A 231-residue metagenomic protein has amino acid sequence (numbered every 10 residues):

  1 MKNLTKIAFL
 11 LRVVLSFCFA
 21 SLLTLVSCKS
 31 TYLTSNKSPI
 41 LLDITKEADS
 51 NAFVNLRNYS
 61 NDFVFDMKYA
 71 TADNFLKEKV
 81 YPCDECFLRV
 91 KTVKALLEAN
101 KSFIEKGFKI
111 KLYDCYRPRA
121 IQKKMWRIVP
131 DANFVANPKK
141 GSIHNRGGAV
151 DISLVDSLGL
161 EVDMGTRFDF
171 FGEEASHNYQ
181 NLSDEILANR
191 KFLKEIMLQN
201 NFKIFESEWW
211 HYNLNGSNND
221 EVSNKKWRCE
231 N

Functional and structural regions predicted by a protein language model:
M1-S35: Bacterial Sec-dependent N-terminal signal peptides
C28-Y113, I128-S207, N213-N231: Extracytoplasmic cell-surface/polysaccharide-interacting catalytic and binding patches
P118: Segments that shape or occlude catalytic/ligand-binding pockets
I121: Short, well-ordered surface patches within globular domains
K124-W126: Metal-dependent catalytic neighborhoods of phosphoester/phosphodiester hydrolases
